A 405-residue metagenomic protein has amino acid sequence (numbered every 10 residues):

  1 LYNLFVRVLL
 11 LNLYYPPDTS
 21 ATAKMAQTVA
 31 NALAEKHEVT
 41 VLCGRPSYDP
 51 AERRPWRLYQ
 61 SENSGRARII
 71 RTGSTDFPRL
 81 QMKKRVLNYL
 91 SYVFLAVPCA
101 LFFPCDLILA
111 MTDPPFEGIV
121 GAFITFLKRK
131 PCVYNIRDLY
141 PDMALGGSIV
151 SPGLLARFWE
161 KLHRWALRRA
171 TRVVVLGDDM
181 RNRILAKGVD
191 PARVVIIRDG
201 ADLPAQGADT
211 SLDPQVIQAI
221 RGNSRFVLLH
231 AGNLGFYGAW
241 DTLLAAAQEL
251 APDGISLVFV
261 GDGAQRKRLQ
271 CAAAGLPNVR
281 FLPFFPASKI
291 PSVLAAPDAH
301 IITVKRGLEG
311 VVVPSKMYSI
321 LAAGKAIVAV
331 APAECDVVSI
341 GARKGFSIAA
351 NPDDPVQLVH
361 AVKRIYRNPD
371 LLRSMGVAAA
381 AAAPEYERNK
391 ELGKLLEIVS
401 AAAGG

Functional and structural regions predicted by a protein language model:
Y2-E62: N-terminal subdomain of nucleotide-sugar transferases
R45, D179, I197-G200: Carbohydrate-associated surface elements
V97, P104, F116-I119, F123-L127 (+2 more regions): Membrane-proximal helix-turn-helix segments that form the acceptor-binding/catalytic region of lipid-linked
L185, P191-I196, A201-Q218, A239: Acidic anion/phosphate-binding donor-loop and adjacent secondary structure in glycosyltransferase catalytic cores
R221-G238, L244-A247, V258: Conserved donor-binding/catalytic core segment of Leloir-type glycosyltransferases
G238, F284-V293, H300-L321, I327-S339: Nucleotide-sugar-dependent
P252-V258, R266-P291: Nucleotide-activated donor-binding/catalytic signature segment of Leloir-type glycosyltransferases, i.e., the conserved
R364, L371-E385: A short, well-ordered alpha-helix in the C-terminal region of glycosyltransferases
